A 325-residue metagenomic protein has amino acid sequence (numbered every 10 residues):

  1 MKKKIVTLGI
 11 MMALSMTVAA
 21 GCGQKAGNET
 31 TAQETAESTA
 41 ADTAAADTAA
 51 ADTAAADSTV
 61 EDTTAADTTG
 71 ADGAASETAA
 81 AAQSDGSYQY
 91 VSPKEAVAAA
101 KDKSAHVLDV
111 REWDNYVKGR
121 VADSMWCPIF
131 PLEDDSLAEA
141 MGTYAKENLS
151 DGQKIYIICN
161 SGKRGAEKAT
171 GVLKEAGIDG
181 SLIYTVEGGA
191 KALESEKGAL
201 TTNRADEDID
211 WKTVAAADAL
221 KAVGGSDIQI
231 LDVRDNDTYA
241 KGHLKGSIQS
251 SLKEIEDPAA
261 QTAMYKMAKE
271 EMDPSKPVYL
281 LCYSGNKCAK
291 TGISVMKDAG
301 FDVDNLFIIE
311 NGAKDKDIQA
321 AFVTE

Functional and structural regions predicted by a protein language model:
K2-L8, V18-E37, G73-A74, T78-V91 (+4 more regions): Rhodanese-like catalytic fold shared by cysteine-dependent sulfurtransferases and DSP/PTP-type phosphatases
M12-A13: Repetitive helical segments and hydrophobic/amphipathic motifs
E29-D67, D72, E77: Post-signal peptide N-terminal segment of mature Sec-exported envelope proteins
V107-D109, I230-D232: Structural scaffold elements adjacent to functional motifs in cytosolic proteins
